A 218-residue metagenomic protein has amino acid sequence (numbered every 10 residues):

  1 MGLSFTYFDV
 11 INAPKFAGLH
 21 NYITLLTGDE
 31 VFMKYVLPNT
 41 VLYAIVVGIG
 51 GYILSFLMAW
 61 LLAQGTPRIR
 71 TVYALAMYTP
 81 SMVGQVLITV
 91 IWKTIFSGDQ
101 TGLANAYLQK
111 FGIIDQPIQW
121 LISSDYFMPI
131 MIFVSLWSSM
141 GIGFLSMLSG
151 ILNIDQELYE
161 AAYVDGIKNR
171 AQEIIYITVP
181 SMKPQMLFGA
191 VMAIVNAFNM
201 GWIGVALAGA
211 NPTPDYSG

Functional and structural regions predicted by a protein language model:
M1-G218: A structural signal for multi-pass alpha-helical bundles of membrane permease subunits that mediate small-molecule
